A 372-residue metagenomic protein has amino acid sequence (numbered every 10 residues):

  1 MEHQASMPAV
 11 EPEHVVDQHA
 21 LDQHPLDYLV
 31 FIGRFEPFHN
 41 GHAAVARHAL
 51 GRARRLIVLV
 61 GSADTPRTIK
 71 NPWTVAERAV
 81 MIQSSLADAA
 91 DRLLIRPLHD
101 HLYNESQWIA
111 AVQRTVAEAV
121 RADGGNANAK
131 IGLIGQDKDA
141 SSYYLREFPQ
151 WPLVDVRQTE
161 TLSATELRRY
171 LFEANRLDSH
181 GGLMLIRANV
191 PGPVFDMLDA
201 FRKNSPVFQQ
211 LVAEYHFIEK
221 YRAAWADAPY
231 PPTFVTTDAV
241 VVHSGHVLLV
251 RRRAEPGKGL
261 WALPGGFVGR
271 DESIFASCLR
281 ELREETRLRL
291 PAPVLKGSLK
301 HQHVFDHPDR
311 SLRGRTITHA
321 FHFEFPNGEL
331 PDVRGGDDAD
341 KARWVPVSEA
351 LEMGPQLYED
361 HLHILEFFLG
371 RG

Functional and structural regions predicted by a protein language model:
V10-L26: Compositionally biased, intrinsically disordered low-complexity segments enriched for polar/charged residues
Q23-R67: N-terminal catalytic cores of NTP/NDP-binding nucleotidyl/phosphoryl-transfer enzymes
R55-V154: N-terminal Rossmann-like or analogous alpha/beta NTP/dinucleotide-binding catalytic cores that position adenine
D100-Q107, T159-T165, A350-M353: A short acidic, often aromatic-flanked loop/helix-cap motif at beta-alpha or helix-coil junctions that lines enzyme
W151-R176: Short, flexible loop segments at boundaries between secondary-structure elements
P191-D238: Acidic, metal-coordinating catalytic segment for phosphate/diphosphate chemistry, firing primarily on the Nudix
E219-L263, L290: N-terminal strand-loop-strand
F267-I364: Unchanged
